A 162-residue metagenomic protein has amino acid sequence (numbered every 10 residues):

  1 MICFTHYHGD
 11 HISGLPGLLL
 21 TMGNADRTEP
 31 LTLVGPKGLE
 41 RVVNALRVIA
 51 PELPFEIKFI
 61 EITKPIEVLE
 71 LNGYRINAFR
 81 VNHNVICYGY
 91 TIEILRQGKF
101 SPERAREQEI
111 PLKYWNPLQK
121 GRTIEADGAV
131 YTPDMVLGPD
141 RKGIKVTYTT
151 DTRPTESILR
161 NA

Functional and structural regions predicted by a protein language model:
M1-V34, K58-T63: Active-site metal-binding motif and surrounding structural segment of the metallo-beta-lactamase
Y7, K37-G38, T150-T152: Active-site metal-binding loops of divalent metal-dependent hydrolases
L15-L18, V43-L46, I158: Hydrophobic packing residues within well-ordered alpha-helices of enzyme cores
G23-D26, P51, V81: Short, charge-rich binding segments
T28-P30, P54, C87: Short secondary-structure junction motifs
G38-A50, F59-K64: A gly/proline- and charged-residue-enriched helix-loop-helix capping module
E56-F59, I76: Generic structural signal for residues in well-ordered beta-strands
T63-A162: Metal-dependent phosphodiesterase/nuclease catalytic metal-binding core
